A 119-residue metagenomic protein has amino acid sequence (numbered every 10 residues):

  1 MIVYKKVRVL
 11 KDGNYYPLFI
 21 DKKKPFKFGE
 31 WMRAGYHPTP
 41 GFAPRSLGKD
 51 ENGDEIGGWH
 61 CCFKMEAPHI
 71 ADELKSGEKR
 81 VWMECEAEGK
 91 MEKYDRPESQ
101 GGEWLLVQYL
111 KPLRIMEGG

Functional and structural regions predicted by a protein language model:
M1-G41, R45, D50-G58, K64-G119: Conserved NAD+-utilizing ADP-ribose enzyme module
